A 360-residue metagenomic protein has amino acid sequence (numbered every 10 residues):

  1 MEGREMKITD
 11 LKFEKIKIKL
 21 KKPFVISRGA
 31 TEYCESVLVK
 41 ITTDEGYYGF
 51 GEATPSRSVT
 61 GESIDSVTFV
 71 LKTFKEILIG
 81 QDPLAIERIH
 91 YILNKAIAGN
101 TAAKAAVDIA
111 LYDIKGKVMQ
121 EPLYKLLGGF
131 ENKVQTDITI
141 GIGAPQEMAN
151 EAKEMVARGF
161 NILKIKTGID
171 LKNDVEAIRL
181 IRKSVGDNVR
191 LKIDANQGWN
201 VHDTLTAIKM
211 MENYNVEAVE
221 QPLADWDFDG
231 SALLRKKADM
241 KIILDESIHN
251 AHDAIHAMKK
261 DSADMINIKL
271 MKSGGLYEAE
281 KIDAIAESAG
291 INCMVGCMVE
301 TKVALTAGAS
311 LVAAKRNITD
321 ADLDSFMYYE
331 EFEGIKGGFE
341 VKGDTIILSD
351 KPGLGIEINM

Functional and structural regions predicted by a protein language model:
G3-E45, F50, T54-R57, E330-F332: Structured beta-strand/loop patches that form or line metal/cofactor-binding pockets in enzymes
I8, V39, G46, V107 (+9 more regions): Conserved, mostly hydrophobic/aromatic
D10, T42-V118: Metal- or metallocofactor-binding catalytic centers and their adjacent structured scaffolds across diverse enzyme
G49-G51, V134-I140, L163-I165, V189-A195 (+5 more regions): Hydrophobic faces of well-ordered beta-strands that scaffold small-molecule active sites in alpha/beta enzyme cores
A53-G61, T139-G143, C297: Glycine-rich phosphate/pyrophosphate-binding beta-alpha loops
F69, N215, W226-I243, I248-G343: Shared catalytic-loop signature of beta/alpha-barrel
K125-A238: Metal-dependent enolase-superfamily TIM-barrel catalytic cores that perform enediolate-based chemistry
K281, E340-M360: Structural signal for terminal/edge beta-strands and the immediately following C-terminal loop/tail that closes
